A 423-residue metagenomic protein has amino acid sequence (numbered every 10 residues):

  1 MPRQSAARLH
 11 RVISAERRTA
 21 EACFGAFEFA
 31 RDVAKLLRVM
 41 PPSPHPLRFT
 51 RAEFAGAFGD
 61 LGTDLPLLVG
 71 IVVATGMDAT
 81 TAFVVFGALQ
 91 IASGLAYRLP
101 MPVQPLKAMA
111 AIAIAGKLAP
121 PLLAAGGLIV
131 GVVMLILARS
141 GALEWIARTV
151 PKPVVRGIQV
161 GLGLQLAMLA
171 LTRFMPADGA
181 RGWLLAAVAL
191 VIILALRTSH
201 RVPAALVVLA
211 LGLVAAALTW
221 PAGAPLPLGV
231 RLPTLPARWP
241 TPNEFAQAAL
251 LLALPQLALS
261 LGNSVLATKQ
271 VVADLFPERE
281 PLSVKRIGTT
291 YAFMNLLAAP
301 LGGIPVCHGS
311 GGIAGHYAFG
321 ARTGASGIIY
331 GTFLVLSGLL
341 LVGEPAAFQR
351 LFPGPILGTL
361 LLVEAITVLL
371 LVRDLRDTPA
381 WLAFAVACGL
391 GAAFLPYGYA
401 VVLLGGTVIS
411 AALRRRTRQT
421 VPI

Functional and structural regions predicted by a protein language model:
L37-F54, G70-A92, L254-G324: Membrane-embedded helical hairpins/re-entrant loop segments and their flanking transmembrane helices within multi-pass
T50-A57, V73-M77, G94-P100, R173-R181 (+2 more regions): Short, amphipathic, aromatic/basic-enriched membrane-interface segments that mark the entry/exit of transmembrane
A55-K117: Transmembrane helix-boundary motif of multi-pass solute transporters/channels
G62-L68, P102-M109, V265-A267, G303-G312 (+1 more regions): Transmembrane helix boundary and interhelical junction motifs in multipass membrane proteins
T63-V69, F86-Q90, K107-I112, A186-I193 (+4 more regions): Hydrophobic, membrane-inserted alpha-helices
G116-A224, I329-I423: Membrane-embedded alpha-helical modules
V202, L206, L213-S260, A267: Helix-loop-helix junctions that connect adjacent transmembrane segments in multi-pass membrane transporters
